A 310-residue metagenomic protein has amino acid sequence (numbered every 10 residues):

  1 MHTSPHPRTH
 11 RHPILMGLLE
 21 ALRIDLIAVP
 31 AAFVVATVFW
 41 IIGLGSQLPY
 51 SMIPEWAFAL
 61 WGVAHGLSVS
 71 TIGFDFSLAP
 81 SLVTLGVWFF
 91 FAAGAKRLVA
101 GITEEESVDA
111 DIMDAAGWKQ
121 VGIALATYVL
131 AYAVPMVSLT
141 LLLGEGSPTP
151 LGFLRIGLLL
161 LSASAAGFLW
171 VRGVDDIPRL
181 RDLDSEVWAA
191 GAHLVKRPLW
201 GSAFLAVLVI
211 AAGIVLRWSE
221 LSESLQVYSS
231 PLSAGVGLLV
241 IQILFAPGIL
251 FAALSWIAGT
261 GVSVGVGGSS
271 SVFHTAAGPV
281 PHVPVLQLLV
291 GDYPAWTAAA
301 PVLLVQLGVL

Functional and structural regions predicted by a protein language model:
M1-L15, G101-V121, P178-A190: Membrane-interfacial, low-structure loops and terminal tails that flank and connect transmembrane helices in multi-pass
T3-V87, L143, L225-P301: Long, glycine/tryptophan/cysteine-rich extracytoplasmic
L18-D176, G201-I214: Transmembrane-helix bundle segments that line or gate the permeation/cavity pathway in multi-pass membrane proteins
Y128-P135, A276-P279, L310: Hydrophobic membrane-spanning alpha-helices of multi-pass integral membrane proteins
S138-G146, G213-L221, V285-Y293: Transmembrane helix-loop junctions in multi-pass membrane proteins
F168, V309-L310: Alpha-helical transmembrane segments in multipass membrane proteins, preferentially the mid-helix core
A189-G248: Loop-centered beta-sheet repeat module
L303-V309: C-terminal substrate/ligand-recognition segments
